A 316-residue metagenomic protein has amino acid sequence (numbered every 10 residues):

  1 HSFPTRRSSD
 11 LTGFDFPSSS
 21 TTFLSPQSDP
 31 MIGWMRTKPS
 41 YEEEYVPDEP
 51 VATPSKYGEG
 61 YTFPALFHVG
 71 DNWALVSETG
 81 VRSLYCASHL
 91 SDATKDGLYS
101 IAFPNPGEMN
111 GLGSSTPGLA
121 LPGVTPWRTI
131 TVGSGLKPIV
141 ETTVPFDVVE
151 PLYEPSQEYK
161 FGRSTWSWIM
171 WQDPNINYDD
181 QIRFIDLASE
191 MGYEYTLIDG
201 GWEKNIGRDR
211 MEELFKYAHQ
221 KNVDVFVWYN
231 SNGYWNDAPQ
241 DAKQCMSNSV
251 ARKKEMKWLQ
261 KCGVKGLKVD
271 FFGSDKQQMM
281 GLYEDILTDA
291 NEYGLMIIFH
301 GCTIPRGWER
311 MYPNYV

Functional and structural regions predicted by a protein language model:
S2, R6-D147: N-terminal accessory beta-strand-rich subdomains and adjacent acidic, glycine-rich linkers that precede catalytic cores
F3, M191, C262: Structured loop/turn residues at beta-strand edges in well-structured enzyme cores
F14, A65-F67, V76-S77, W127-T131 (+5 more regions): Generic structural hydrophobic/aromatic packing signal, biased to beta-strands
D15-F16, G33-M35, D147-L152, F184-L187 (+3 more regions): Short, low-complexity, polar/charged sequence segments that are solvent-exposed and flexible
L24-P26, I139, N175, W235 (+2 more regions): Short acidic, gly/pro-rich beta-turn/loop elements at beta-sheet edges and active-site/ligand-binding grooves
S55, P64-L66, I185, E212-F215 (+1 more regions): Short amphipathic alpha-helical segments and helix-helix/interface helices
A120-Y195: An acidic-aromatic substrate-binding cleft motif
D199-V316: Aromatic- and carboxylate-enriched substrate-binding clefts and catalytic-loop regions of carbohydrate-active enzymes
